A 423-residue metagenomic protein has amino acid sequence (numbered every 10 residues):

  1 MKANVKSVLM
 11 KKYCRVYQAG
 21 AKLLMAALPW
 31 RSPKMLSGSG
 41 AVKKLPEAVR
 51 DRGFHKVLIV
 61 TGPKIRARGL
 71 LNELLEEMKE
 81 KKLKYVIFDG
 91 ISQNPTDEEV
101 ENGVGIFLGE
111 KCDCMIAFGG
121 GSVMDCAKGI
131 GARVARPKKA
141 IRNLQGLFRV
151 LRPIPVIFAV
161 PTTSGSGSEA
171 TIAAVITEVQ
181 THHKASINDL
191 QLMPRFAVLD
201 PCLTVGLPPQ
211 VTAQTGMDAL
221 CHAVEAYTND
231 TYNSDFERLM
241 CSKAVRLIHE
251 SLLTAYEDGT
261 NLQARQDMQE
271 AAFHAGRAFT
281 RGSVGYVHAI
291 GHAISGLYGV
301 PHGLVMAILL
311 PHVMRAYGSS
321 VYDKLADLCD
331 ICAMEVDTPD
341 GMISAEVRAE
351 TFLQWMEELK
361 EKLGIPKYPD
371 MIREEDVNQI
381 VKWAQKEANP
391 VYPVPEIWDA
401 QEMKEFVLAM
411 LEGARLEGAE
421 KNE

Functional and structural regions predicted by a protein language model:
M1-I87, E417-E423: An N-terminal, well-structured beta->alpha segment
K2-C14, C329-E423: C-terminal charged capping/lid subdomain of soluble metabolic enzymes
V42-L45, A67-L70, D97-E98, S122-A127 (+3 more regions): Short glycine/serine/threonine-rich phosphate/pyrophosphate-binding segments that cradle anionic phosphate groups
R66-K138, T254-R265: N-terminal small/polar loop signature for handling phosphorylated ligands or for N-terminal nucleophile
E98-C202: Glycine/threonine-rich beta-strand-loop-alpha-helix active-site module that forms ligand/phosphate-binding
A173-G282: Carboxylate- and glycine-rich phosphate/diphosphate-binding segment that chelates Mg2+/Mn2+
G282-L353, E357: C-terminal catalytic subdomain
